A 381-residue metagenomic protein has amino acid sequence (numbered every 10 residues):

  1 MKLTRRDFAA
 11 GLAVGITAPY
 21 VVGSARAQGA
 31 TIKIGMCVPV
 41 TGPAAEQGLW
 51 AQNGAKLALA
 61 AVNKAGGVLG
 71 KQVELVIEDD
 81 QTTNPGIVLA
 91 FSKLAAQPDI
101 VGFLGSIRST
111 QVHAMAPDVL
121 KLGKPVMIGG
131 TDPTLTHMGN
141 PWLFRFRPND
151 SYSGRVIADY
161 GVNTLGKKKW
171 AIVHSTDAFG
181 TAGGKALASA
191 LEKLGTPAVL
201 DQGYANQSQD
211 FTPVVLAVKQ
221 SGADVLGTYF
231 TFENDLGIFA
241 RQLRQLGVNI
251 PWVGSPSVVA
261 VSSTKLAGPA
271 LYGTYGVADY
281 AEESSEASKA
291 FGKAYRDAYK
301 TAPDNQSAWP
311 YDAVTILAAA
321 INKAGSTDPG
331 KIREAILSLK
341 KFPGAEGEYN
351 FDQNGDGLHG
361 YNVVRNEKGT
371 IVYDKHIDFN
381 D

Functional and structural regions predicted by a protein language model:
K2-G11, T17-D381: Extracytosolic ligand-binding ectodomains
